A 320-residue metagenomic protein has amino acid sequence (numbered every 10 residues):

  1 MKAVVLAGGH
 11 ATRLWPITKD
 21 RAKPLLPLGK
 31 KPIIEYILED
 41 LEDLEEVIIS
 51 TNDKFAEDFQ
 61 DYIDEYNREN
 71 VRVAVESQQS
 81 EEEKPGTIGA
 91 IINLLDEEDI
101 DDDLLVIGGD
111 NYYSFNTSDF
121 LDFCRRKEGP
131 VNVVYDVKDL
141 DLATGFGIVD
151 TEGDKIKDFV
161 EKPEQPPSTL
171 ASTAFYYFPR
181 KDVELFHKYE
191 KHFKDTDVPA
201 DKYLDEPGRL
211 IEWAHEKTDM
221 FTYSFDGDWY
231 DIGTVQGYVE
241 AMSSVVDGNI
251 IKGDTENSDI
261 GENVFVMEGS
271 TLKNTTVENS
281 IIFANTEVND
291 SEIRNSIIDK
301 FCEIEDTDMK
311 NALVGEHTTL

Functional and structural regions predicted by a protein language model:
K2-V5, R13, L26-P27, K31-G108 (+4 more regions): Conserved N-terminal catalytic core of the sugar/cofactor nucleotidyltransferase
K19-P24: Short alpha-helical oligomerization interface
L25, I148-T151, T222: A structural signal for short hydrophobic beta-strand segments in well-ordered beta-sheet cores
V47-N52, V133-V134, I297: Short internal beta-strands
L105, Y112, S118-R125, K138 (+1 more regions): Catalytic-core segments of class I nucleotidyltransferases/pyrophosphorylases that form NMP-activated intermediates
V131-I148: Short beta-strand-to-loop element that shapes/binds the nucleotide-sugar donor at the catalytic cleft/hinge
N132, I148-D150, F175-Y177, W229 (+1 more regions): Conserved hydrophobic/aromatic beta-strand scaffold that supports enzyme active sites
I250-L320: Structural signal for interior beta-strand "rungs" in well-ordered beta-sheet cores of soluble enzyme domains
